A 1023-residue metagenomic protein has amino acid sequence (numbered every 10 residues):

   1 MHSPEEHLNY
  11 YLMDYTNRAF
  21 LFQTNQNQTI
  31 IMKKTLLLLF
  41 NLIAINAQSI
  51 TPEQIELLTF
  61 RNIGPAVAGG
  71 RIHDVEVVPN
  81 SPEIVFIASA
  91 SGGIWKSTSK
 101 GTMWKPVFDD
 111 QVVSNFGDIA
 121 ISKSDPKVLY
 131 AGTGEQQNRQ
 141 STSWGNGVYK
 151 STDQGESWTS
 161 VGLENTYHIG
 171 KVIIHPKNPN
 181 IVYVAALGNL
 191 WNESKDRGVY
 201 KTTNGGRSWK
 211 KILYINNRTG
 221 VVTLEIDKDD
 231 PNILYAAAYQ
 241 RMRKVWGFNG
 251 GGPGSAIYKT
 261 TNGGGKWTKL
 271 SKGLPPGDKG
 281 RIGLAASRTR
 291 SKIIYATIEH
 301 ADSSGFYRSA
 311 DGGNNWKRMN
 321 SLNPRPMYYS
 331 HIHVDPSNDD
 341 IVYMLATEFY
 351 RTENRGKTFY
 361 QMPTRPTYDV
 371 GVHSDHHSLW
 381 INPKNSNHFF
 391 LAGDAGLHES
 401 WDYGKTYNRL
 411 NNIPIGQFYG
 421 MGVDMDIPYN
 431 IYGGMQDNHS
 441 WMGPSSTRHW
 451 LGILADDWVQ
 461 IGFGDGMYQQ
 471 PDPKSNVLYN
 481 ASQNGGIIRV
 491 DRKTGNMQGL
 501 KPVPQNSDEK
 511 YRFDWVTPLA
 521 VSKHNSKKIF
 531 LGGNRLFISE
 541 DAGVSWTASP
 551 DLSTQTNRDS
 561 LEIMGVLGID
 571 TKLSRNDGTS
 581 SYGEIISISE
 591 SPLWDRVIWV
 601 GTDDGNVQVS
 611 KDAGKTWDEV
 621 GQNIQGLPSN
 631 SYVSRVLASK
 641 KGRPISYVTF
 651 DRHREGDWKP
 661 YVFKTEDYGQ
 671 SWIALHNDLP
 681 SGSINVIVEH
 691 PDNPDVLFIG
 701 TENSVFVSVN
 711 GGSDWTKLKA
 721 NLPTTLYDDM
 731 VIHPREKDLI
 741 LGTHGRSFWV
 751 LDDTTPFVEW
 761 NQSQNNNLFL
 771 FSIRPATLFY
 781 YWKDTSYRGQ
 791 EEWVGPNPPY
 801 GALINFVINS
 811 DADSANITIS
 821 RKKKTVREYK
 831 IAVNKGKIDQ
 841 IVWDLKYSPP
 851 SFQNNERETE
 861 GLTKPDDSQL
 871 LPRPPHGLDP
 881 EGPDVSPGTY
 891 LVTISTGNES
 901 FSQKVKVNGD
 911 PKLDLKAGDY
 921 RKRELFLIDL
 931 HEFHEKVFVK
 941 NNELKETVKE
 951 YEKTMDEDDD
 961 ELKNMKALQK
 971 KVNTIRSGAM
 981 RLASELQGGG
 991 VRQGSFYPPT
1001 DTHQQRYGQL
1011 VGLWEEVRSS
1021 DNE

Functional and structural regions predicted by a protein language model:
Q28-T35: Positively charged n-region of N-terminal signal peptides that target proteins for export
T35-I43: Sec-dependent N-terminal signal peptides
Q48-E792, P799-N805: Beta-propeller blade termini and top-face loops
I487-V490, A802-K824, E828, T889: Beta-strand-rich binding/interaction modules
S629, T825-P883: Glycine-centered tight-turn motifs at strand-turn-strand junctions
F757-Y781, K904-K936: Low-complexity, Pro/Ser/Thr- and charge-rich linker/hinge segments at domain boundaries
I894-T896: Conserved structural position at the C-terminal beta-strand of extracellular beta-sandwich adhesion modules
Q903-V905, V939-E1023: Mature extracytoplasmic or organellar-lumen-exposed domains after removal of signal/transit peptides
